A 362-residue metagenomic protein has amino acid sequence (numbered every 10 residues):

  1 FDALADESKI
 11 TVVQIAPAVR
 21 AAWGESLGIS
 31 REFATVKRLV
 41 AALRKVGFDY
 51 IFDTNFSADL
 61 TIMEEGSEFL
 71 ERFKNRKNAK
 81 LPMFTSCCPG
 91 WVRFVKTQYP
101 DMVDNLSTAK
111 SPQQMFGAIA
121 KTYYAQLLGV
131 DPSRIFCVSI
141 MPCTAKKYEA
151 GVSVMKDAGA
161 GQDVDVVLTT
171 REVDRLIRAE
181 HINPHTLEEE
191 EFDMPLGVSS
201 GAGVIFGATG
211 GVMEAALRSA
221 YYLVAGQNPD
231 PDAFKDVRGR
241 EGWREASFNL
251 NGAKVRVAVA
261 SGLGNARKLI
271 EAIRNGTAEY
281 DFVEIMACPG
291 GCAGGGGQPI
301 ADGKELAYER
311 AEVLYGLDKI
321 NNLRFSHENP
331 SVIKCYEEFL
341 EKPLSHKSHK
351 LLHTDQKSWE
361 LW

Functional and structural regions predicted by a protein language model:
F1-W362: Iron-sulfur-associated redox domains of electron-transfer enzymes in respiratory and anaerobic energy metabolism
